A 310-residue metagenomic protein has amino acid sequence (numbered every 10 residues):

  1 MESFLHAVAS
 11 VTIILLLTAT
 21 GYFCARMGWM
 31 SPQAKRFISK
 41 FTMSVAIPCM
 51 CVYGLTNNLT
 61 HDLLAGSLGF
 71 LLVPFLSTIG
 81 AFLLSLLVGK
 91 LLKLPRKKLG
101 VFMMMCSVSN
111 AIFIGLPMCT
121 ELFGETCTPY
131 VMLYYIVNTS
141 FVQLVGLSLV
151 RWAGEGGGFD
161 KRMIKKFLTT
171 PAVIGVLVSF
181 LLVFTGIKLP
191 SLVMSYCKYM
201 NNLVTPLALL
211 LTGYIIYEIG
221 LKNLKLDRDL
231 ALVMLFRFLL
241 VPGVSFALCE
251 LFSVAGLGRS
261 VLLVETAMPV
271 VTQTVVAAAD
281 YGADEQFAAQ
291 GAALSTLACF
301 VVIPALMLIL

Functional and structural regions predicted by a protein language model:
M1-L310: Alpha-helical transmembrane segments of multi-pass small-molecule/ion transporters
